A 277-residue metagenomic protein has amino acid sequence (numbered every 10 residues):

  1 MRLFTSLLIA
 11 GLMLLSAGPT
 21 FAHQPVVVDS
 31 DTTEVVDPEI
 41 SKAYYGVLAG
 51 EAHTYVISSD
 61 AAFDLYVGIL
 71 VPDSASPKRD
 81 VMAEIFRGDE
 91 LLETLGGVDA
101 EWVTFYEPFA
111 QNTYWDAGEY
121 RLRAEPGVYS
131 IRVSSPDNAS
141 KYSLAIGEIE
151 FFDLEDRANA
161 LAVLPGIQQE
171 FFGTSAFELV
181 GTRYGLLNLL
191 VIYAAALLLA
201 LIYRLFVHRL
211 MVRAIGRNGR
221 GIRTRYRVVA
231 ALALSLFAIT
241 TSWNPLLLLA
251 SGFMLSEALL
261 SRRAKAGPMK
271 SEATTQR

Functional and structural regions predicted by a protein language model:
M1-F63: N-terminal pre-first-transmembrane soluble regions of secretory-pathway and organelle membrane proteins
H23-V28, Y55, V81-D89, E119-V228: C-terminal edge strands of extracellular/lumenal beta-sandwich accessory domains
T54-A75, Y129-S135: Hydrophobic beta-strand segments within beta-rich accessory/binding domains
L65-F105: Mid-chain, structured segments of secreted extracytoplasmic proteins
V103-A124: Beta-sandwich interaction modules
G127, Y193-A195, I202, V228-T240 (+1 more regions): Small-residue hotspots
M211-A238, P268-R277: Cytoplasmic C-terminal tails of single-pass
A233, N244-R277: Generic detector of multi-pass transmembrane helix bundles and their immediately adjacent loops in polytopic membrane
